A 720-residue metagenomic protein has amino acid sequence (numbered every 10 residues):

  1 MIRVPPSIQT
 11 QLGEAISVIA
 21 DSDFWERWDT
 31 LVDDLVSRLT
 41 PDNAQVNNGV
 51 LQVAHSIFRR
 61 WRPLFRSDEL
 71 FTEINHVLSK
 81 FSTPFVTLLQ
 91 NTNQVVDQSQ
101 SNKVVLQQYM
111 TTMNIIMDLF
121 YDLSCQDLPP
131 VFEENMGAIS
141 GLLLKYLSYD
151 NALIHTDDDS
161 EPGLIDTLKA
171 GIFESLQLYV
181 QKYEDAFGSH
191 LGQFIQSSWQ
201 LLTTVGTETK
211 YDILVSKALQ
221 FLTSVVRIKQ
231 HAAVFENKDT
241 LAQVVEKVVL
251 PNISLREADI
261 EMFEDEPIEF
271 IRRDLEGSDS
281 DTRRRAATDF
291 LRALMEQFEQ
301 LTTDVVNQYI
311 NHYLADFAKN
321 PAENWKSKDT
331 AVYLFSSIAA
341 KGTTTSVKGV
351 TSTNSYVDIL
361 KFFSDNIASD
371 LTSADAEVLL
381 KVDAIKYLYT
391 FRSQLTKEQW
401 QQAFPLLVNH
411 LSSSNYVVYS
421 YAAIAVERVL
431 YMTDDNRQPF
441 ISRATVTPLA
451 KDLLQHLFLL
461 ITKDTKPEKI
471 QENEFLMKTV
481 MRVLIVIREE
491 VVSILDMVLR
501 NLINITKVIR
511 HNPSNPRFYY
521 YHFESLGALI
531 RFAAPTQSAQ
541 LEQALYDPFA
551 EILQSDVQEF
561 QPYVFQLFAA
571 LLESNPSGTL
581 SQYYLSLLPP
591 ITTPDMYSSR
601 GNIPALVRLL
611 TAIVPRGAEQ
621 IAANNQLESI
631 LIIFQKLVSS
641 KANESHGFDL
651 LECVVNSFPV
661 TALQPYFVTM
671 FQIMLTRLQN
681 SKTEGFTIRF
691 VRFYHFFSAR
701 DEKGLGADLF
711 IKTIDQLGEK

Functional and structural regions predicted by a protein language model:
M1-K720: Karyopherin-beta/Importin-beta family HEAT-repeat alpha-solenoid scaffold
